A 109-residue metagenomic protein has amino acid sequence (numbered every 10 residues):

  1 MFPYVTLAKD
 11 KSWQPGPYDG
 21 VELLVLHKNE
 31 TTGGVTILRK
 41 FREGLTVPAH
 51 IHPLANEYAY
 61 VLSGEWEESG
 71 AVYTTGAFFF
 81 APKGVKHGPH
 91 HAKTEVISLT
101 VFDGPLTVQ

Functional and structural regions predicted by a protein language model:
M1-G33: A short, N-terminal "cap"/entry segment at the start of jelly-roll beta-barrel domains of the cupin/DSBH fold
L7-D10, E43, P105: Glyoxalase I/VOC metalloenzyme domain signal
Y18-H27, G34-T36, E43-A49, E57: Catalytic core of non-heme Fe(II) oxygenases with the double-stranded beta-helix
V21, A55, Y73, K83-V108: Ligand-binding loop in jelly-roll beta-barrel domains
E43, H52-E68, T75: Glycine- and acidic-residue-biased ligand/ion/polar-headgroup-sensing regions
T46-P48, E67, F79, K83-G88: Histidine-centered metal-chelating micro-motifs
